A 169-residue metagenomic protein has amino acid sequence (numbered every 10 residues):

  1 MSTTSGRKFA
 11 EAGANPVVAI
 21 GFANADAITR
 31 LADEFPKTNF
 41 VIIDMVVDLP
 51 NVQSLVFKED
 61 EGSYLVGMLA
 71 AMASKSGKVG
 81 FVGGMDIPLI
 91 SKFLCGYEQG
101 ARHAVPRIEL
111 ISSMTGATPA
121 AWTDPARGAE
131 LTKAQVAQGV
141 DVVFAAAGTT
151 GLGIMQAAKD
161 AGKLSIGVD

Functional and structural regions predicted by a protein language model:
M1-D169: A residue-level marker of the well-folded mature domains of exported/periplasmic proteins
